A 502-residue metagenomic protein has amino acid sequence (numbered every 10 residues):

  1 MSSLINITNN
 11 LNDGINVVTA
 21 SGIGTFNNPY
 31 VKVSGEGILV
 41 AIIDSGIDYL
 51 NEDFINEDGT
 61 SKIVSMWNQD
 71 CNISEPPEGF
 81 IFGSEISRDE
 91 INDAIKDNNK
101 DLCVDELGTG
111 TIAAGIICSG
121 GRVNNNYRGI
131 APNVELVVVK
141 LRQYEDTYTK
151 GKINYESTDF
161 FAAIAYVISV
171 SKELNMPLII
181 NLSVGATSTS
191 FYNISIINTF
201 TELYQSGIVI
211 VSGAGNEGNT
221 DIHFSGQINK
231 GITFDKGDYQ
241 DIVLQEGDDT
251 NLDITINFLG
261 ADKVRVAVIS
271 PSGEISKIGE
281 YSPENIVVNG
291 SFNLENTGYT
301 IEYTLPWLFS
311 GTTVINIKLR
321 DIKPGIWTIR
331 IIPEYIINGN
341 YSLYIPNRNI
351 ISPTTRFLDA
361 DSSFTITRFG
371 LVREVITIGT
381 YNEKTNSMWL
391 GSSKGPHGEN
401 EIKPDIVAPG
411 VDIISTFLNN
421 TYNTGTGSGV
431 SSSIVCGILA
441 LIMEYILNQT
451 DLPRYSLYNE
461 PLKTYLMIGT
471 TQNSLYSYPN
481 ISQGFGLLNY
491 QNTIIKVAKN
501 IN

Functional and structural regions predicted by a protein language model:
M1-G59, D93-T109, E246, T312-R320 (+3 more regions): N-terminal domain-start motif of subtilase-like serine proteases
N28-E156, D249-T250, A261-D262, V372-E374 (+2 more regions): Subtilisin-like serine protease catalytic core
N28-G37, I55-E57, R128-A131, K152-I179 (+8 more regions): Mature extracellular/periplasmic domains of secretome proteins
D44, G215, G427: Active-site glycine-centered loops adjacent to acidic/histidine catalytic or metal-binding residues that shape
W67-R88, D221-T313, I332, L358-A440: Extracellular S/T/G-rich loop segment that most often corresponds to the catalytic His/Ser-adjacent loop
A114-I117, N126, V137-Y144, I168-I179 (+4 more regions): Hydrolase catalytic cores
T250-L252, L319-I336: Noncatalytic modules at the cell exterior or secretory-pathway interfaces, chiefly beta-strand-rich lectin/adhesion
I337-R348: Edge beta-strands of jelly-roll/beta-sandwich modules across compartments, strongly enriched in secreted/luminal
